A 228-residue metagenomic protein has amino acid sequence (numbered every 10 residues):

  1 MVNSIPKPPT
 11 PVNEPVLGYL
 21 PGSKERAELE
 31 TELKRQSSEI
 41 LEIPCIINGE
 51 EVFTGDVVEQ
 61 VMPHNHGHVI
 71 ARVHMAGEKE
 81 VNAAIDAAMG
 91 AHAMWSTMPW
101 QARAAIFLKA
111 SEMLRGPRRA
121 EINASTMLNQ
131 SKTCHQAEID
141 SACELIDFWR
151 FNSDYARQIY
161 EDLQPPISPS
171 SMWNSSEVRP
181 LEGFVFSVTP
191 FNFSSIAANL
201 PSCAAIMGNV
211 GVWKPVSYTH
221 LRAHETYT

Functional and structural regions predicted by a protein language model:
M1-I70: Hydrophobic face of amphipathic alpha-helices that form TPR/SEL1-like repeat modules and related alpha-solenoid
G55, Q60-V61, H66-Y160: Glycine-rich loop-to-alpha-helix module at the N-terminal edge of alpha/beta enzyme cores
I146, R150-S175, P180-L181: Hydrophobic, small-residue-rich alpha-helical packing segments that form membrane-like cores
S187: Aromatic-residue-lined binding/catalytic grooves and analogous aromatic/hydrophobic interfacial grooves in multimeric
P190-L200: Conserved coil-to-alpha-helix start sites within the AMP-binding
L200-M207: Conserved short alpha-helical elements in the N-terminal third of ANL/AMP-binding
G211-V212: A short hydrophobic/small-residue beta-strand
H220, H224-T228: Single conserved hydrophobic/aromatic residue that forms the stacking wall/gate of nucleotide- or nucleobase-binding
